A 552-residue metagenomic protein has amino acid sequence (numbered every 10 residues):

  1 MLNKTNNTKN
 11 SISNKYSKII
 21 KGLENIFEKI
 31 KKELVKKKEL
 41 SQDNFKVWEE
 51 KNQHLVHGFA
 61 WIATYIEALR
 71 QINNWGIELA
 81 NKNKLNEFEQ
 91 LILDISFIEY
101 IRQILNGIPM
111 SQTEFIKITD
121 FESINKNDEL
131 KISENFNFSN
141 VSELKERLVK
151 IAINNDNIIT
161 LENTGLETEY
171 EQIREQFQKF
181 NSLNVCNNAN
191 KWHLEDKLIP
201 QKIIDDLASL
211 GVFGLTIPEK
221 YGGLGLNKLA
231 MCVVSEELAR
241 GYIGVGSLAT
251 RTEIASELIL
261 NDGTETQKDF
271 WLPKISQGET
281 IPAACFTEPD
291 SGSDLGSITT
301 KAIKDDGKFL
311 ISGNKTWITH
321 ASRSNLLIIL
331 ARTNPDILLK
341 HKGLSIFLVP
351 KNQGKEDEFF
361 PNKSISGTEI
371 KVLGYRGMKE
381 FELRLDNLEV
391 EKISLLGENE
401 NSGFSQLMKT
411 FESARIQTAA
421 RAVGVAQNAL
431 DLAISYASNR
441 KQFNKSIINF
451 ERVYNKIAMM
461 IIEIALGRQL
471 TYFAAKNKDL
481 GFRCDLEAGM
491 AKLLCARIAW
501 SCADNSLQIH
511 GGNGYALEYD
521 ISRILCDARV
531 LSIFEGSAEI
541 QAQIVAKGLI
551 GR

Functional and structural regions predicted by a protein language model:
L2-G241, V245, T250, D262-Q267 (+5 more regions): Alpha-helical interface subdomain recognition
G223-L226, S293, D357-P361, S394-E400: Cytochrome P450 core scaffold surrounding the K-helix E-X-X-R motif and the conserved "meander" helix-loop region
G278-F286: A short, Trp-centered hydrophobic/proline-enriched beta-strand micro-motif
D290-S293, W317-H320, I337-L338, V372-K379: Short Gly/Pro-enriched turn/cap motifs at secondary-structure boundaries
T300-A302: A structural signal for short hydrophobic beta-strand segments in well-ordered beta-sheet cores
K308, S312-K363: A short core secondary-structure module
K355-L388: Flexible, small-/acidic-enriched active-site or ligand-binding loops
L383-S405: Long, acidic (Asp/Glu-rich), low-complexity accessory segments flanking structured domains
